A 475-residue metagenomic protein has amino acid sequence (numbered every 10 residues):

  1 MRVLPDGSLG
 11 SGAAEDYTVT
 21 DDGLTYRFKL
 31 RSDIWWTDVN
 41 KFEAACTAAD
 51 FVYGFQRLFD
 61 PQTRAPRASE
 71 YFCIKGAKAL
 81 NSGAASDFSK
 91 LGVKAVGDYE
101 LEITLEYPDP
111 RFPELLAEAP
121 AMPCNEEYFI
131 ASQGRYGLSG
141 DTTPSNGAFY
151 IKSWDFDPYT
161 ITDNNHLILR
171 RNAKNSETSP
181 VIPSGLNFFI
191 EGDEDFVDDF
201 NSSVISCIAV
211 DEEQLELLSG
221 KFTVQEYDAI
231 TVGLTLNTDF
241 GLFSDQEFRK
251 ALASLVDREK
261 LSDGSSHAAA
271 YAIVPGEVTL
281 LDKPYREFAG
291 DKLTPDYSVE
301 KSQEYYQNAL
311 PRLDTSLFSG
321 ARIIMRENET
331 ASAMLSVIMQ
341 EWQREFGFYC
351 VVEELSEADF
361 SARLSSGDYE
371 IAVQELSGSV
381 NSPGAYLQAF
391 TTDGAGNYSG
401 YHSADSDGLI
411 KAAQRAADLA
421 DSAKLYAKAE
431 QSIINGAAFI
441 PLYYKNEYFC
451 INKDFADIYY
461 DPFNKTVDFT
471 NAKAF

Functional and structural regions predicted by a protein language model:
M1-D21, P144: N-terminal lobe/hinge region of extracytoplasmic solute-binding protein
E15-E70, E102, L242: Aromatic- and charge-enriched surface segment that lines or borders ligand/interaction sites
A48-Y53, D98-T104, S184-G185, I230-E277 (+2 more regions): Alpha-helical secondary-structure segments
F88-S89, D98-Y99, L105-G185: Gly/Pro-rich hinge or "lid" segments in bacterial periplasmic/extracellular proteins
N165, L169-L217: Ligand-site clamp/hinge motif
H267-L310, T330-S332: Structural transition elements
T294-P295, F348-F360, A385-N452, F475: Extracytoplasmic/peripheral linker and loop segments enriched in polar/acidic and small residues with frequent Thr/Pro
F449-F475: Long beta-strand-rich cores associated with HINT superfamily self-processing modules
